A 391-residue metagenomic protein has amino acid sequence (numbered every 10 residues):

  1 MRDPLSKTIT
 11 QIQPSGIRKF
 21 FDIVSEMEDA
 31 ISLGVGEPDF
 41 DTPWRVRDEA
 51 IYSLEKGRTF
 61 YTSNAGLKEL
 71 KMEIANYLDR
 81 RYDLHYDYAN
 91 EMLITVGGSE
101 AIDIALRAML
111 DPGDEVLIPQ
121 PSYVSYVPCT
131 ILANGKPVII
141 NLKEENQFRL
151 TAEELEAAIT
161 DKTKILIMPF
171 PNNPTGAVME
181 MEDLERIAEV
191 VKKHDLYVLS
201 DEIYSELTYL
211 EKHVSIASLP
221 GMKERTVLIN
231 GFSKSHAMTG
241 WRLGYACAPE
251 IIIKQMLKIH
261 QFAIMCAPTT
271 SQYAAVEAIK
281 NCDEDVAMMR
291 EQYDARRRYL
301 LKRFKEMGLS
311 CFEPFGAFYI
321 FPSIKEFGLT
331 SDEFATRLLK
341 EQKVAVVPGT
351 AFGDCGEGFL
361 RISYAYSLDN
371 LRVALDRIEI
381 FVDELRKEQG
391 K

Functional and structural regions predicted by a protein language model:
R2-L5, T10-Q13, I23-M27, I31 (+2 more regions): PLP-dependent class I/II
K56-R58: Conserved nucleotide-sugar phosphate-binding/catalytic loop shared by glycosyltransferases and other
F60-Y61, Y204: Intrinsically disordered, tyrosine-centered linear signaling motifs in cytosolic regions
Y61-V96: Conserved N-terminal alpha-helix of the aminotransferase class I/II PLP-enzyme fold
